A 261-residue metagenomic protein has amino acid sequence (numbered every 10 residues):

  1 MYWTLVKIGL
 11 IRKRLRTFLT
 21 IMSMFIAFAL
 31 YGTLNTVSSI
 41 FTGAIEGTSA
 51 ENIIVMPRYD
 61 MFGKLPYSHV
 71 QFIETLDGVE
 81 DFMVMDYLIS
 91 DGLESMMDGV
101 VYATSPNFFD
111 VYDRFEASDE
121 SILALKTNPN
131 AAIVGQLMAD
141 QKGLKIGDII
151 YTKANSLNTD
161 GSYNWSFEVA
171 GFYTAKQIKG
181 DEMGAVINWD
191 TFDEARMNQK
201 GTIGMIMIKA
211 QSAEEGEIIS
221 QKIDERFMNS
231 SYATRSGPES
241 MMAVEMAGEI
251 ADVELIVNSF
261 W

Functional and structural regions predicted by a protein language model:
M1-Y31, N35, A247: N-terminal Sec/SRP start-transfer signal
F25-V100, L123-T127, D140, Q221 (+2 more regions): Hydrophobic, regular-secondary-structure patches
V37, F41-A44, G216-W261: Peri-transmembrane interface segments
M97-A103, E249-V253: Short, surface-exposed amphipathic charged segments that create phosphate/polyanion-binding patches used for binding
G99-K142, I146-I149: Short beta-strand boundary microenvironments
R114, I133, A139-G237: Basic-flanked hydrophobic alpha-helices used for secretion and membrane insertion
